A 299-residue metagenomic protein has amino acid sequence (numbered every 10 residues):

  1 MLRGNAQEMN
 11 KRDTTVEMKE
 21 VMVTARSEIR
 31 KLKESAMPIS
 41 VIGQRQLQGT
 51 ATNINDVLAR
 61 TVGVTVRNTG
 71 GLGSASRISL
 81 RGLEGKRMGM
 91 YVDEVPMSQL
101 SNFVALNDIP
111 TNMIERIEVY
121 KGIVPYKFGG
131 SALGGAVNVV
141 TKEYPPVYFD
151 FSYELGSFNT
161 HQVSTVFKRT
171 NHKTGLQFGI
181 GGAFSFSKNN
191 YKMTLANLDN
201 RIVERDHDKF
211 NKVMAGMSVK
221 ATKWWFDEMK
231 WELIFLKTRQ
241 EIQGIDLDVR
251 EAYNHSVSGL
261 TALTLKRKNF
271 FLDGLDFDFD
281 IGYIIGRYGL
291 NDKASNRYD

Functional and structural regions predicted by a protein language model:
E8-Q46: Short, acidic, small-residue-rich periplasmic hinge/interaction motif at the N-terminus of Gram-negative outer-membrane
K19, S35-I54, I78-G82, E154-L155: Short, polar/charged loop or turn motifs at beta-strand boundaries
K19, S76, G135, H161-T165 (+2 more regions): Hydrophobic, lipid-facing positions within transmembrane beta-strands of outer-membrane proteins
I39, N55-P96: Extracytoplasmic beta-strand/coil segments of soluble accessory domains associated with Gram-negative outer-membrane
R87, V95-K121: Short acidic/polar hinge/loop motifs at secondary-structure boundaries that mediate gating or recognition
T111-D150: A beta-strand signature from Gram-negative outer-membrane beta-barrel systems, especially the internal plug domain
P146, E154, H172-R250: Periplasmic-side early beta-strands and strand-to-turn transitions of outer-membrane beta-barrels
S218-T238, S256-D299: Face-selective signature of the C-terminal outer-membrane beta-barrel domain
